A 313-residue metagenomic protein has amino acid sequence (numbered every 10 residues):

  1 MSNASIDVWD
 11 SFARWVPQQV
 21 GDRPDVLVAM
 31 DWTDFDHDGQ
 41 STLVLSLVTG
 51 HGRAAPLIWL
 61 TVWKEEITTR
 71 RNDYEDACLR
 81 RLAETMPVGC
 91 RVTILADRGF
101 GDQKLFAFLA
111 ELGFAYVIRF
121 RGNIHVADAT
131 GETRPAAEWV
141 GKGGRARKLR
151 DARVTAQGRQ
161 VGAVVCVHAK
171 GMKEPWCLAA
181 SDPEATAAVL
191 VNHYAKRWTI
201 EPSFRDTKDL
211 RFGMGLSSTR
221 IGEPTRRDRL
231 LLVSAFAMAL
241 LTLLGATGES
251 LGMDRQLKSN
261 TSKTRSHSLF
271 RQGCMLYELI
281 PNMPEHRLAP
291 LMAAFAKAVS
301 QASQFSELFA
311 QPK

Functional and structural regions predicted by a protein language model:
M1-S2: Low-complexity, highly charged intrinsically disordered N-terminal segments that act as targeting/localization
D7-A13, G21-V26, H37-Q40, T49-K313: Single, function-defining residue in the core of a domain
L45: Histidine-anchored nucleotide/phosphate-binding helix
